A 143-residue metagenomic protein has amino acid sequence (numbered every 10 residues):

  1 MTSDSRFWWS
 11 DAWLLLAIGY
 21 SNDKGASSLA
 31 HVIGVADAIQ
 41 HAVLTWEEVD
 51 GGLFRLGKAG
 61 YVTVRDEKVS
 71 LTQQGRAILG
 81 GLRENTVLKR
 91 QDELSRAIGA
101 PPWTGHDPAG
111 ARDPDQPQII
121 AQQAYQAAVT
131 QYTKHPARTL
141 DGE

Functional and structural regions predicted by a protein language model:
M1-S28, V43: Short alpha-helical segments that sit at the start of domains
L29-I33, D50: An amphipathic alpha-helix signature
I33-W46, G81: Short helix-coil junctions and helix-kink-helix linkers
A42-K58: Short amphipathic alpha-helical interaction segments
G57-E67: A short, conserved structural fragment
K68-Q73: Minor-groove-contacting beta-hairpin "wing" of winged helix-turn-helix DNA-binding domains
R76-R112: Short, amphipathic alpha-helical interaction segments positioned at domain boundaries
G110-E143: Glycine-rich, aromatic-bearing surface loops/beta-hairpins
